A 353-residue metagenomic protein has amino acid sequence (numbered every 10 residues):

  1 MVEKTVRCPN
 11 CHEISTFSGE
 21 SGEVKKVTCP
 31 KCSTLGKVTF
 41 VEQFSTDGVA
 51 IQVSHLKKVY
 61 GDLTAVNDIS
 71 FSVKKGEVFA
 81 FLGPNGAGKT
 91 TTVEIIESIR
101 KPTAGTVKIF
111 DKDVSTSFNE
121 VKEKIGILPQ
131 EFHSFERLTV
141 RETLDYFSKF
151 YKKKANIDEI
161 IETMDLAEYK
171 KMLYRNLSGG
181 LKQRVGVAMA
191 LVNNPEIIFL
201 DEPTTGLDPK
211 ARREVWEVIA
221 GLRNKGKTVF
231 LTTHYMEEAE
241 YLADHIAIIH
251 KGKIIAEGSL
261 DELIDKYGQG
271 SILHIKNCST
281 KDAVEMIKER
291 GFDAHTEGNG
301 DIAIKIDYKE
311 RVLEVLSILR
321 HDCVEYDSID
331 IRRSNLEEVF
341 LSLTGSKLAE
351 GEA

Functional and structural regions predicted by a protein language model:
V2, F40-K57, S346-A353: ABC-family P-loop ATPase nucleotide-binding domain
V2-K4, K25: Short metal-coordination and nucleic-acid-contact micro-motifs, chiefly zinc-binding Cys/His arrays
C8, C29-C32: Short cysteine-rich clusters marking metal-coordination/redox-active sites
S15, G36: Cys/His-rich microdomains that often coordinate metals
G19-K26: Short linker/helix segments within small regulatory modules
V49-I51, K58-E237, Y241-H250, A256: ABC transporter nucleotide-binding domains
W216-D307: ABC transporter nucleotide-binding domain
D307-A353: C-terminal coupling/interaction segments
